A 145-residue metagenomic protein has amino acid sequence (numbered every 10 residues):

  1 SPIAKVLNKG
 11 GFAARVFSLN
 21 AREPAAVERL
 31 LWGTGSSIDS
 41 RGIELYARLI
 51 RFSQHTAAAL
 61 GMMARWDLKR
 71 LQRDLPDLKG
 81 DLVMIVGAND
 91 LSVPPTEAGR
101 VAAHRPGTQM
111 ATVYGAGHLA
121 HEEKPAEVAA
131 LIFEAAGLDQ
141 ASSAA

Functional and structural regions predicted by a protein language model:
S1-V16: Flexible "cap/lid" loop of the alpha/beta hydrolase fold
V16-D77: Conserved alpha/beta-hydrolase catalytic His-Asp/Glu region
L19, R51, D90, G117-A120: Glycosyltransferase donor-binding loop in the core domain
L75-K79, H104-R105: Short, conserved loop/helix-junction motifs that constitute active-site signature segments in enzyme catalytic cores
L78, M84-V86, D90: Short beta-strand/loop motif that positions the catalytic acidic residue of the alpha/beta-hydrolase fold
L91-E97: Conserved alpha/beta-hydrolase "acid-adjacent" motif
G99-R100, A126: Active-site phosphate/pyrophosphate- and oxyanion-stabilizing loops and adjacent acidic/basic residues in soluble
P106-A145: Catalytic active-site module of serine/aspartate enzymes centered on a nucleophile-bearing elbow/loop
